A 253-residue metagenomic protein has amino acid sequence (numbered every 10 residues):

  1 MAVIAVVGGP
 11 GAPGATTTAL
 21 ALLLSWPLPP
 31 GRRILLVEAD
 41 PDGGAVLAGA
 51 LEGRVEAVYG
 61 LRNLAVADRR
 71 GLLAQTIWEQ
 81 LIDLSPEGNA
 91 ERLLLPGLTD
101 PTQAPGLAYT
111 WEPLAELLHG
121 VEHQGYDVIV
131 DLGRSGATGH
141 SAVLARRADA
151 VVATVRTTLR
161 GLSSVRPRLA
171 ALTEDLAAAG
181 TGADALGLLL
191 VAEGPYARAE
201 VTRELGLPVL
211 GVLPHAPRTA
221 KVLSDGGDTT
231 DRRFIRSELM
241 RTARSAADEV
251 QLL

Functional and structural regions predicted by a protein language model:
A2-A48: Walker A/P-loop phosphate-binding motif and the immediately C-terminal alpha-helix
V7-P10, E38-P41, G97-T99, L132-R134 (+2 more regions): Structural motif
P29-P30, L64-R70, E174-A179, E249-L253: Cytoplasmic membrane-interface segments at the C-terminal ends of transmembrane helices
R33-G120, V222-S224: P-loop/Walker-type NTP enzyme "switch/lid" segment
L51-E56, A171-L172, D228-D231: Short, hinge-like loop/turn segments at secondary-structure boundaries
G97, P214-H215: Active-site donor-binding loop signature of nucleotide-sugar glycosyltransferases
L114-L118, E122-V212, K221: Conserved catalytic-core segment of NTP-binding enzymes
P217-R244: C-terminal boundary of histidine-terminating zinc-finger modules
